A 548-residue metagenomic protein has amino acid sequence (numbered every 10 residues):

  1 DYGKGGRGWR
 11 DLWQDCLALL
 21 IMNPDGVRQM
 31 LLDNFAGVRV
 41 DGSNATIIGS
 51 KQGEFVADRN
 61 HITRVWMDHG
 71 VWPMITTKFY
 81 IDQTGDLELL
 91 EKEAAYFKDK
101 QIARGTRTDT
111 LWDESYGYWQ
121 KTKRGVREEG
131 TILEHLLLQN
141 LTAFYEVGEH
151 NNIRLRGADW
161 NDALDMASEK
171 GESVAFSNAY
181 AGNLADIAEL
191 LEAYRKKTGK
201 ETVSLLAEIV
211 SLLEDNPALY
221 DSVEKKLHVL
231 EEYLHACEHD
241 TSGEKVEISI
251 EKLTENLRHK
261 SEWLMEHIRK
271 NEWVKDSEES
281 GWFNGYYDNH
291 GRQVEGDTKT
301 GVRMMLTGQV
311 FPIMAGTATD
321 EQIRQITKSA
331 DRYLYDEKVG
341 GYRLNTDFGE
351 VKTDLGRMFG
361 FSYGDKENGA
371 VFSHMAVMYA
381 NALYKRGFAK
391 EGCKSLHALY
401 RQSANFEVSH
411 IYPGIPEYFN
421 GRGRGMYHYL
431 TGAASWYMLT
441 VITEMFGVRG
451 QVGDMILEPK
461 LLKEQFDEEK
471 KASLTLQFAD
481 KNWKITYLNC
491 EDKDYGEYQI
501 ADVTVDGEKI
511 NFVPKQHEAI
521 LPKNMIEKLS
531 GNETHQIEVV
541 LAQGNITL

Functional and structural regions predicted by a protein language model:
D1-L548: Acidic, mature catalytic/reactive cores of soluble proteins
